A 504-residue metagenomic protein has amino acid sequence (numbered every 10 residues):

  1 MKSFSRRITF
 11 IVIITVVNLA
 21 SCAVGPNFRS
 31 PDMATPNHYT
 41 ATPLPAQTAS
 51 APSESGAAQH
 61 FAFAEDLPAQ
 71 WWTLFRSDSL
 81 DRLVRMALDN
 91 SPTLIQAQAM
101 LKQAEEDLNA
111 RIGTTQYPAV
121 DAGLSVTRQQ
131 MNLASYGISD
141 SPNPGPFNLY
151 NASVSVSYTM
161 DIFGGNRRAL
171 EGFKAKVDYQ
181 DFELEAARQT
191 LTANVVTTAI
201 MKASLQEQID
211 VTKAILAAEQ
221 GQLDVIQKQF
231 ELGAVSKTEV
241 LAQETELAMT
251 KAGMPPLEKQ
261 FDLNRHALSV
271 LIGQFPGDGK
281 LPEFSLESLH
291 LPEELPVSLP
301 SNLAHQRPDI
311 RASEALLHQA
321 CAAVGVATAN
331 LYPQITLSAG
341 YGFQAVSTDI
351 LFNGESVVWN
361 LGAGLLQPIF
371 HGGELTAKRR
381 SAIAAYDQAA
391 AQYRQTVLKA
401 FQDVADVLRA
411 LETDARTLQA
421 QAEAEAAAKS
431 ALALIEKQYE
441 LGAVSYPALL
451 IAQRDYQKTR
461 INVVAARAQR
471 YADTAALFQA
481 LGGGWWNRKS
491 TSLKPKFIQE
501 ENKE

Functional and structural regions predicted by a protein language model:
K2-I11, N18-D89, S135-G137, Y150 (+6 more regions): Terminal intrinsically disordered/low-complexity segments used for targeting and assembly
V24-P31, Q70, R76-M86, N90 (+7 more regions): Small/polar-residue-enriched beta-strand and adjacent coil segments characteristic of outer-membrane beta-barrel
P92, Q116, A234, A443-V444: Residue-level recognition of short, well-ordered coil/turn positions that link secondary-structure elements
A97-R111, A187, L191-A214, A218-K228 (+6 more regions): Amphipathic alpha-helical coiled-coil segments
L170, F230-E231, K237: Inter-helical turn/loop segments and adjacent helix faces that build the functional surface of alpha-helical bundle
L232-V235, G253-P256: Amphipathic alpha-helical interface segments used for oligomerization, scaffolding, and membrane association
S236, F275, V444-S445, G484: Short coil/turn motifs that cap or connect alpha-helices
